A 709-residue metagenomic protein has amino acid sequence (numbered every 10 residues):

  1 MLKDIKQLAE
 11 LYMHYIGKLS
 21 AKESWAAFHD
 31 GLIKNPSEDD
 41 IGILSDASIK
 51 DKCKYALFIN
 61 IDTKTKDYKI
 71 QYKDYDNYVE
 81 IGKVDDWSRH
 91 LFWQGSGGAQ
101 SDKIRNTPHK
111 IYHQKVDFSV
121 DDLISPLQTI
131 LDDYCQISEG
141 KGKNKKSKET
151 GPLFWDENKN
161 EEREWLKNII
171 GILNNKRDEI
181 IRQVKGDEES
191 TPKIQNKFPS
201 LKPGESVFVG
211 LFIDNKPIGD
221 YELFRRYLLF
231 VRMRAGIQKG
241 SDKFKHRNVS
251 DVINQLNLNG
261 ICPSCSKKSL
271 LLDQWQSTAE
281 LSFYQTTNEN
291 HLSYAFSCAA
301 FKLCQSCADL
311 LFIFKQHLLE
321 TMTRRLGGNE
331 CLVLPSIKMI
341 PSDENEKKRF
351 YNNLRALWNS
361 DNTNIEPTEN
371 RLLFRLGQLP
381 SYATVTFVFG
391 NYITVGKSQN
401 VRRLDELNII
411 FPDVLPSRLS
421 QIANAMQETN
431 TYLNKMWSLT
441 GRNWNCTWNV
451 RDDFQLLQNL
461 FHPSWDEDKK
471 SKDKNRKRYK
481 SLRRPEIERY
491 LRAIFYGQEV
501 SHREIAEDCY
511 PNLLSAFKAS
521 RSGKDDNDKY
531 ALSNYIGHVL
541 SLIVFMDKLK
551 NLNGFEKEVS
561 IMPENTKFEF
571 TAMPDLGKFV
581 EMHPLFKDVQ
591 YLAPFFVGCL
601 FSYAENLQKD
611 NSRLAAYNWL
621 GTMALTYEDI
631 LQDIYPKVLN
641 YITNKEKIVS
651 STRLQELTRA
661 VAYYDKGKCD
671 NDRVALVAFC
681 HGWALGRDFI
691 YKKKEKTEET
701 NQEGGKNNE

Functional and structural regions predicted by a protein language model:
M1-E179, G186, Q378-E709: Long, contiguous all-alpha helical interaction modules
N144-F154, R182, G186-F198, T368-F374: Short glycine-rich, low-complexity/disordered patches
I181-L357: Basic, glycine-/proline-tolerant helical and adjacent loop/strand elements that line or dock onto nucleic-acid
V249-V252, N290-L292, L372-L376, F411 (+1 more regions): Generic recognition of flexible, low-complexity loop/linker segments
D343-N400: Short flanking/linker segments adjacent to small metal-binding domains or redox-active Cys/His motifs
